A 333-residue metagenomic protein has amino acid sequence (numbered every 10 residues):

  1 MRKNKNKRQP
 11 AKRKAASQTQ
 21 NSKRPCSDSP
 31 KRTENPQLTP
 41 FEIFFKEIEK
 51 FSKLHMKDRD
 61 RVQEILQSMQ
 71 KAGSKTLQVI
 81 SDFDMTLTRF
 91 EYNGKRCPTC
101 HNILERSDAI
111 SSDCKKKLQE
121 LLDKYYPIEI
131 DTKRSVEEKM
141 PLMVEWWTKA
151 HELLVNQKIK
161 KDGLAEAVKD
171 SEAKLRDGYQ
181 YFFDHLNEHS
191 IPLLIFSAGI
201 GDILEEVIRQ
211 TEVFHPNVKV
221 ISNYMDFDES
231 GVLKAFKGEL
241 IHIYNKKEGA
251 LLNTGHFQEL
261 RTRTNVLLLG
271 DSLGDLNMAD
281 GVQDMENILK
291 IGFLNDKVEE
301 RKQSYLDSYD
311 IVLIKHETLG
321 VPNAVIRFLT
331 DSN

Functional and structural regions predicted by a protein language model:
M1-E42, K46: Intrinsic disorder/low-complexity signal
D28-E229, S304-Y305, Y309: Alpha-helical substrate-recognition element adjacent to the catalytic core
D184-P192, L260-T264, M285-E286: Short, surface-exposed connector motifs at secondary-structure boundaries
I195-I200, N265-K315: Acidic, Mg2+-coordinating phosphoryl-transfer loop and its flanking beta/alpha structural elements, shared across
I221, I311-G320: Short acidic-hydrophobic, aromatic-tinged amphipathic segments that line or gate anion-handling sites
S222-Y224, S230-L252: Active-site gating loop/helix substructures
I241-G281: Conserved Lys-Pro-Asp/Glu-containing loop-to-beta segment of HAD-superfamily phosphomonoesterases, centered on
T318-N333: C-terminal helix of von Willebrand factor
